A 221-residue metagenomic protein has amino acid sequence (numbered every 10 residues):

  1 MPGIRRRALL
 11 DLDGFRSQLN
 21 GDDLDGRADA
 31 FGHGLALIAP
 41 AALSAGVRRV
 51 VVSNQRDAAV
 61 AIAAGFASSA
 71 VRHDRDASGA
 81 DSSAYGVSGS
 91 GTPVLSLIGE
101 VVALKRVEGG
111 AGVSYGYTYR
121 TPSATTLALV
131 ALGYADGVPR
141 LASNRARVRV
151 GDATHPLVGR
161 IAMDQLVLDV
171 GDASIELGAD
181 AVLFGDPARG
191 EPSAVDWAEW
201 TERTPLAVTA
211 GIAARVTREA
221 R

Functional and structural regions predicted by a protein language model:
M1-F31, L35, A39-A42, R48-R49 (+1 more regions): Active-site anion/phosphate-binding pocket segments in diverse small-molecule metabolic enzymes
